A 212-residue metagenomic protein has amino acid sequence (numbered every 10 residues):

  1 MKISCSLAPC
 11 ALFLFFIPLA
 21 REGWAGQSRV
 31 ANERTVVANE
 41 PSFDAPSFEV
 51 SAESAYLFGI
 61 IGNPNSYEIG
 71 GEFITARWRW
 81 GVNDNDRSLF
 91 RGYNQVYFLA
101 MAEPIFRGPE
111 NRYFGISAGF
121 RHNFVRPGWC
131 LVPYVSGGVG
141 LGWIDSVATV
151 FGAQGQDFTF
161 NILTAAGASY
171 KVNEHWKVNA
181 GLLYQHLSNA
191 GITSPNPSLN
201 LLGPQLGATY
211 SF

Functional and structural regions predicted by a protein language model:
M1-F43: Cleavable N-terminal export/targeting peptides
V37-S47, G81-N94, G108, V125-V132 (+1 more regions): Short loop/turn motifs that connect adjacent beta-strands in outer-membrane beta-barrel proteins
P46-A52, G92-A100, F114-I116, L131-V139 (+3 more regions): Transmembrane beta-strands of outer-membrane beta-barrel proteins
S54-I60, W80, A100-F106, H122-F124 (+3 more regions): Transmembrane beta-strands of outer-membrane beta-barrel pores
P64-G70, G108-Y113, A153-F158, P195-L201: Replace "Gram-negative outer membrane beta-barrel proteins" with "bacterial and organellar outer membrane beta-barrel
E72-A76, L199-F212: Outer-membrane beta-barrel "beta-signal"
R77-G81, D86, R121-V125, G167-S169 (+1 more regions): Transmembrane beta-barrel domains of outer membrane proteins
A102-P104, S146-G155, S194: Flexible, solvent-exposed loop segments that connect beta-strands
